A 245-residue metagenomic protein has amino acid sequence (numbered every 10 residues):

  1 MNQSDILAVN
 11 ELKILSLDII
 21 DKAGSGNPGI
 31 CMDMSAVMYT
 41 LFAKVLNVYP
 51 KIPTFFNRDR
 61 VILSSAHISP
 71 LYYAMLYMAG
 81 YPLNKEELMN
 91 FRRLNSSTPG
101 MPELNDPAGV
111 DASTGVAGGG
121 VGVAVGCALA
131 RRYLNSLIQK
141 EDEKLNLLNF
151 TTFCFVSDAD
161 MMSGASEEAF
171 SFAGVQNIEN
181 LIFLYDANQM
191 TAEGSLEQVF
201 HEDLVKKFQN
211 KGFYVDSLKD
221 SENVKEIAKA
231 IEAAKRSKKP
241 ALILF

Functional and structural regions predicted by a protein language model:
M1-F153: Thiamine diphosphate
P50, D106-F245: Glycine-rich ThDP/TPP pyrophosphate-binding loop and its adjacent helix/strand module within ThDP-dependent enzymes
